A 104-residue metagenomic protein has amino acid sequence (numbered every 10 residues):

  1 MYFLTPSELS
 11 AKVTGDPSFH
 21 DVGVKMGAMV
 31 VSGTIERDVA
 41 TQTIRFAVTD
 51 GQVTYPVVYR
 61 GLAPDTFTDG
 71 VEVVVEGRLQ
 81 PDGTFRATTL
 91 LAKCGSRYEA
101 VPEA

Functional and structural regions predicted by a protein language model:
M1-A104: OB-fold and OB-like single-stranded nucleic-acid-recognition modules and their adjacent interaction interfaces
